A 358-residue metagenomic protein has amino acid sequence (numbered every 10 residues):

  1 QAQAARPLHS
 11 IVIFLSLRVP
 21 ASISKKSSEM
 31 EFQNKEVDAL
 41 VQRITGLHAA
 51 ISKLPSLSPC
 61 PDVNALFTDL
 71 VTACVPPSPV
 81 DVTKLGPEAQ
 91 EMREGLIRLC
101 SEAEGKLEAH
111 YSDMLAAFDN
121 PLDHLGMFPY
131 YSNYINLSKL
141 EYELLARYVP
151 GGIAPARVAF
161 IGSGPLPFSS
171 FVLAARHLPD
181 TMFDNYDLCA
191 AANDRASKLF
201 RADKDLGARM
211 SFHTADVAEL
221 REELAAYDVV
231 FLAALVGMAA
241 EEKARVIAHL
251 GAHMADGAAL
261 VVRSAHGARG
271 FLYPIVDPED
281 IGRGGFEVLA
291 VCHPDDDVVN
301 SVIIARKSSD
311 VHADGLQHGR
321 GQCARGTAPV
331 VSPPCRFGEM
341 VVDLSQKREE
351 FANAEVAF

Functional and structural regions predicted by a protein language model:
V19, I23-V80: Long terminal accessory regions outside catalytic cores
T68-I153: Conserved Class I S-adenosyl-L-methionine-dependent methyltransferase catalytic core
I153-G164: Conserved class I S-adenosyl-L-methionine
L166-D180: Conserved SAM-binding loop of SAM-dependent methyltransferases across substrates and taxa, primarily the Class I
M182-D187: Conserved SAM-binding motif I beta-strand of class I
C189-A191: Conserved SAM/SAH-binding beta-strand->alpha-helix loop
A196-S197: Conserved SAM-binding loop
A202, H213-F358: Domain-level detector for long C-terminal conserved domains
